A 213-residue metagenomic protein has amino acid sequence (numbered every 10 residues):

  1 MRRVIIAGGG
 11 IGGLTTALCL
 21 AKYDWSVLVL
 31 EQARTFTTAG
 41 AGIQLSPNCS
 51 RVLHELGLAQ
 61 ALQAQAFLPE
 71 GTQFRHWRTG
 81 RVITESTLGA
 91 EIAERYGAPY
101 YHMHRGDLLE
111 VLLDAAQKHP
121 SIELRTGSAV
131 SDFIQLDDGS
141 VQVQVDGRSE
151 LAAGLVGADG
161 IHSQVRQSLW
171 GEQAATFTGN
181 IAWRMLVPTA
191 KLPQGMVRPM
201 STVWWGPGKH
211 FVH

Functional and structural regions predicted by a protein language model:
M1-V4, A21, N48-P188: Conserved N-terminal helical subregion
V4-I6, V27: Conserved hydrophobic helix-helix packing surfaces used for dimerization/oligomerization
G8-G10: Glycine-rich Rossmann-fold phosphate-binding loop(s) that bind the pyrophosphate of adenine dinucleotide cofactors
G13-L14: N-terminal Rossmann-fold NAD(P) dinucleotide-binding loop
A21-A41: Glycine-rich FAD pyrophosphate-binding loop
T35-H54: Conserved N-terminal glycine-rich FAD pyrophosphate-binding loop of Rossmann-like flavoproteins
R75-H76, P199-H213: Active-site substrate-recognition segment that forms the wall of the catalytic cavity or substrate channel
